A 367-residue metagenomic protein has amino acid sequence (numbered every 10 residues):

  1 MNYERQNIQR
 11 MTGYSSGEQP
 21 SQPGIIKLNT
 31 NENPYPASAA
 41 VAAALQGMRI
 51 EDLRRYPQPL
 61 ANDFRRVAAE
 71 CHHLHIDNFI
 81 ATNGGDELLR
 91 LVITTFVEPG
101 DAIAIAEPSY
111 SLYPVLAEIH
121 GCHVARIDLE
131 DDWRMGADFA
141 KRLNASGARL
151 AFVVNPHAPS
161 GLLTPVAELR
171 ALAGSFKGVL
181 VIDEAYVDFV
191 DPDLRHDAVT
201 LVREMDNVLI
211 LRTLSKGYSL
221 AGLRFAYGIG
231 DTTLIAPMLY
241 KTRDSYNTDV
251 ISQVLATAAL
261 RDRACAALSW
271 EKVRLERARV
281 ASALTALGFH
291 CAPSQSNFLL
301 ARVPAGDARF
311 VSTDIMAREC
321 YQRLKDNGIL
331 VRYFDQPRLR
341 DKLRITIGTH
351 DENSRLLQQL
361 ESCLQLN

Functional and structural regions predicted by a protein language model:
M1-R55, E70, G147: N-terminal "arm"/small-domain region of PLP-dependent enzymes with the aminotransferase-like
N29, G230, L300-A308, K325-L364: Conserved PLP-binding active-site segment of the aspartate aminotransferase-like
L60, N207-A292: PLP-dependent aminotransferase class I/II
N62-A102, H120: Phosphate-binding glycine-rich loop
T95-L116, E130: Conserved PLP-anchoring active-site segment centered on the Schiff-base-forming lysine
A125, D131-V190: Active-site phosphate-binding strand-loop segment of PLP-dependent enzymes
V273-R274, A286-N327, L343, I347: Conserved PLP-binding catalytic core of the aspartate aminotransferase-like
